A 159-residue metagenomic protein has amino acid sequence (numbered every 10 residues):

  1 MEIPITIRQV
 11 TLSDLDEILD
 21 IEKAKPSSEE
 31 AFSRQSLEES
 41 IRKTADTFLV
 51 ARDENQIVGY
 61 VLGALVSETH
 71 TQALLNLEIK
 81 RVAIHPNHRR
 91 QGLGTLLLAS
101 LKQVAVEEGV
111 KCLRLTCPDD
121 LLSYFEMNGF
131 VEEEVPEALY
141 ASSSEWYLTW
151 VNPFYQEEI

Functional and structural regions predicted by a protein language model:
P4-I18: A short beta-loop-alpha structural element at the N-terminal edge of CoA-dependent acyl/N-acetyltransferase catalytic
E17-D20, S36, L96, S100: Alpha-helical elements of Rossmann-like donor-binding domains used by nucleotide-donor carbohydrate transfer enzymes
D20, A24-K80, H85: Acetyl-CoA-dependent GNAT
K80, Y124-M127: Acidic/histidine-enriched, beta-strand-rich ligand/metal-binding domains
I84, R90-Q103, M127: Conserved acetyl-CoA-binding loop-helix of GNAT-fold acetyltransferases
L98, A105-C117: Conserved GNAT acetyl-CoA-binding A-motif
R114-T116, V131-W150: Conserved catalytic-core motifs of GNAT/GCN5-like acyltransferases
P153-I159: Acidic/histidine-enriched, glycine/proline-rich intrinsically disordered or flexible terminal extensions
